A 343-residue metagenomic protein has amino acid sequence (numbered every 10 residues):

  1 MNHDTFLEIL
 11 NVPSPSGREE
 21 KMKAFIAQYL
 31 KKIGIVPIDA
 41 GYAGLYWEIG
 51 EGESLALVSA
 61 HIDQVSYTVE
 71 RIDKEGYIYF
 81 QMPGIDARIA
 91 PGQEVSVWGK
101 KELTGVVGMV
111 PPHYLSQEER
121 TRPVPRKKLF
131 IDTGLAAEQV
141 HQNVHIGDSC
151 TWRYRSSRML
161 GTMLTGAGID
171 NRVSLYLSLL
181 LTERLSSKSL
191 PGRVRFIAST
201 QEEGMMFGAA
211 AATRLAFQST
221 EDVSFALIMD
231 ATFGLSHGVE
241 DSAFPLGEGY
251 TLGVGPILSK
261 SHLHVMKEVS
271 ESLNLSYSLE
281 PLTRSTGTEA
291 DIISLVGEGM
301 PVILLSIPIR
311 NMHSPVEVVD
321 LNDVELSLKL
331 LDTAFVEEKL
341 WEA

Functional and structural regions predicted by a protein language model:
M1-A343: N-terminal hydrophobic/helix-forming segments and targeting peptides
